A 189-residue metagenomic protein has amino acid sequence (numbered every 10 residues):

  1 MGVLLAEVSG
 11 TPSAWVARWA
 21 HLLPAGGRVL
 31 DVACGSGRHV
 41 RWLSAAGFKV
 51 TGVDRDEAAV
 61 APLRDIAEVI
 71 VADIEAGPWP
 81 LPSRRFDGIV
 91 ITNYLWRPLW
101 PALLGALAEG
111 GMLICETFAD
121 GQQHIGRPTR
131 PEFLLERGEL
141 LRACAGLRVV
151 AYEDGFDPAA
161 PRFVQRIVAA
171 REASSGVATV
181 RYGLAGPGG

Functional and structural regions predicted by a protein language model:
M1-P24: S-adenosyl-L-methionine
A33-G35: Class I SAM-dependent methyltransferase "Motif I" SAM/SAH-binding loop
G37-A76: Class I SAM-dependent methyltransferase SAM/SAH-binding core
P80-G88: A short acidic, Gly/Pro-enriched loop at the edge of an enzyme's catalytic core that lines a small-molecule cofactor
L107-A108: Helix-to-beta-strand junctions that scaffold the AdoMet/dcAdoMet cofactor pocket in Class I SAM-dependent enzymes
G111-F118: Conserved beta-strand signature within the Rossmann-like core of class I S-adenosyl-L-methionine
E132-G146, A151: Short alpha-helix
P158-G189: Core SAM-dependent methyltransferase catalytic element
